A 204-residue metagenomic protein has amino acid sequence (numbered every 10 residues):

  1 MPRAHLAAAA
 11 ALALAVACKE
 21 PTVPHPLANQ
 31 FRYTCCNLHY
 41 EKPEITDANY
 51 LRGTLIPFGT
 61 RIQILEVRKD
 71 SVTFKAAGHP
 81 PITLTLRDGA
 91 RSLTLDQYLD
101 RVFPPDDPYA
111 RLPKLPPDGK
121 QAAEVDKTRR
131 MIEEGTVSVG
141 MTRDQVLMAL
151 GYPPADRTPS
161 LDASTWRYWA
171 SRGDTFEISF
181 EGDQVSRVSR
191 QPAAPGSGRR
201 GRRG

Functional and structural regions predicted by a protein language model:
M1-A7: Bacterial N-terminal signal peptides that target proteins for export
A8-L12: Hydrophobic alpha-helical targeting segments used for export or membrane insertion
A15-A17: C-terminal motif of bacterial Sec signal peptides marking the signal peptidase cleavage site
K19-G204: Residues within mature, well-folded domains
